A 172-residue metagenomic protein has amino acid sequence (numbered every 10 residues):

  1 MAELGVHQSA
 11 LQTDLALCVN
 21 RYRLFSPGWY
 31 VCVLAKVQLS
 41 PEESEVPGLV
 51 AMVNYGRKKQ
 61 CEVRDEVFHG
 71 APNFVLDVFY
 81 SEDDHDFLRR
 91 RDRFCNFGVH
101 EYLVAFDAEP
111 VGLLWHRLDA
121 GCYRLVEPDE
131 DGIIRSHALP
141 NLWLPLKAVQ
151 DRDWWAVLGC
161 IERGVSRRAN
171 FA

Functional and structural regions predicted by a protein language model:
M1-A172: Gly/Pro/Ser/Thr-rich low-complexity, intrinsically disordered segments predominantly at protein N-termini
